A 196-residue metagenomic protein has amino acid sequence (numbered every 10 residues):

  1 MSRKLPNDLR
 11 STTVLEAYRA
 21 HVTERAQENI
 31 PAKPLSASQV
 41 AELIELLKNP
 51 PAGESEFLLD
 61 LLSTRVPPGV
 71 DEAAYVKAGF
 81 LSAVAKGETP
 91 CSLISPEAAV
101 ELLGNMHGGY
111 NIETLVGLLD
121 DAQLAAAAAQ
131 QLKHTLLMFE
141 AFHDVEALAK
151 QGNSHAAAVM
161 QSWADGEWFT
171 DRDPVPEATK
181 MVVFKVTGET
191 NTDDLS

Functional and structural regions predicted by a protein language model:
N7-I44, N49: Amphipathic alpha-helical packing elements
I30-P34, P51-G53, V70, E88-S92: Charged, low-complexity interaction regions
A37-E45, P68-G87, M106-D120, L137-A149: Amphipathic alpha-helical scaffolding segments comprising HEAT/armadillo-like alpha-solenoid repeats
P50, L61-G69, L102-G109, H134-F139 (+1 more regions): Residue-level signature of the C-terminal ends
A52, T89-I94, G109, D121-A126: Alpha-helix N-cap/helix-start positions at coil->helix boundaries
E54-L58, S95-L102, A128-L132, A156-M160: Conserved hydrophobic register position within alpha-solenoid helical repeats
L58-L62, T89: HEAT-repeat alpha-solenoid elements in large eukaryotic scaffold proteins
Q130-S196: Fe-S-dependent hydro-lyases/dehydratases of central metabolism
